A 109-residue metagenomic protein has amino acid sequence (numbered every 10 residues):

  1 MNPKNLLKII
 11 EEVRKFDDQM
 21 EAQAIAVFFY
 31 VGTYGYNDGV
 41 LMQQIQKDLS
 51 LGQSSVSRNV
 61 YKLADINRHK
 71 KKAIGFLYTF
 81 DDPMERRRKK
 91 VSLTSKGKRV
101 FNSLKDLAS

Functional and structural regions predicted by a protein language model:
N2-D18: Short, Lys/Arg-enriched N-terminal segment that forms or immediately precedes the first helix of a structured domain
E11-E12, K98-S109: Amphipathic alpha-helical dimerization/coiled-coil segments that flank or bridge DNA-binding/regulatory modules
R14-G52: N-terminal helix-turn-helix DNA-binding core of bacterial DNA-binding proteins
D18, D82-P83: Short polar/acidic secondary-structure junctions
V60: DNA major-groove recognition helix of helix-turn-helix
A64-D82: A short, conserved structural fragment
P83-F101: Basic, amphipathic "hinge/linker" alpha-helix immediately C-terminal to the N-terminal HTH DNA-binding motif
